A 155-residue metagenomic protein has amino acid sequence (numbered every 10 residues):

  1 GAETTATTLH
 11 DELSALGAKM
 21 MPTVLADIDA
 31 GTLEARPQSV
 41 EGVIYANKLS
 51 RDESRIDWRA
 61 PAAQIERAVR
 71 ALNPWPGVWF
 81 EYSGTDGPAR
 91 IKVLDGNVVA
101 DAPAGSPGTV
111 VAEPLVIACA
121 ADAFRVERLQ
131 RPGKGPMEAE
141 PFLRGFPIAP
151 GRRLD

Functional and structural regions predicted by a protein language model:
G1-V99: Active-site-proximal loop/hinge segments within enzyme catalytic domains
W58-D155: An anion-binding loop in the catalytic cleft
